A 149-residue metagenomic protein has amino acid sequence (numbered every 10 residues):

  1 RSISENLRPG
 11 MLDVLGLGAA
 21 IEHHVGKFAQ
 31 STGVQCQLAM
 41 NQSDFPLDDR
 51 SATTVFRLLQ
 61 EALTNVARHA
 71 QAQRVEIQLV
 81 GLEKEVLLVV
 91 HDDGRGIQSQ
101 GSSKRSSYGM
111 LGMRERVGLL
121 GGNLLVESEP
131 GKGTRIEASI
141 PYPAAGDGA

Functional and structural regions predicted by a protein language model:
R1-A149: Coiled-coil dimerization/phosphotransfer module
